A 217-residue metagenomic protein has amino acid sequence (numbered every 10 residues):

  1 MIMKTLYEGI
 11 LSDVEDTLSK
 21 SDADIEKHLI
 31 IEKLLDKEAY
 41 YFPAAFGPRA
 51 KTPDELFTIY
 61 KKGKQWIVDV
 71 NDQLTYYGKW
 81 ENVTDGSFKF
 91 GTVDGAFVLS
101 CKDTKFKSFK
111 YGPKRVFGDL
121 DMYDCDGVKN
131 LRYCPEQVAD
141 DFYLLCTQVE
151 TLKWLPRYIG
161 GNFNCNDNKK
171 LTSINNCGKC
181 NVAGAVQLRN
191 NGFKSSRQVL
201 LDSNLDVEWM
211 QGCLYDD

Functional and structural regions predicted by a protein language model:
I2-T92, L99-S100, R197-D217: N-terminal capping/linker segments that flank leucine-rich repeat
Y60-W66, G86-G91, F109-G112, R132-C134 (+2 more regions): Leucine-rich repeat
D72-N82, G95-F106, V116-G127, P135-Q148 (+3 more regions): Concave beta-strand-loop units of leucine-rich repeat
